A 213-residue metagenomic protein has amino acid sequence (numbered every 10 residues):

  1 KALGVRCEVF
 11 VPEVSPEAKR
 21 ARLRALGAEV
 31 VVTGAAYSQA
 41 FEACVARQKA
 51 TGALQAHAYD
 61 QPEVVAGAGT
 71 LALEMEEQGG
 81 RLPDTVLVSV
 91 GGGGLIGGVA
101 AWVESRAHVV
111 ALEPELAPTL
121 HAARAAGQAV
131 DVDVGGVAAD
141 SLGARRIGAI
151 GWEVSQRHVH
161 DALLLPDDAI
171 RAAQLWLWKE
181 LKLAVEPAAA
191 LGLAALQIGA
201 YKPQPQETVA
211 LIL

Functional and structural regions predicted by a protein language model:
K1-L3, D60-R157, I198-G199, P203-L213: Glycine-rich phosphate/pyrophosphate-binding loop at beta-loop-alpha junctions
K1-R47, L120-V132, G151: Active-site-proximal loop->helix
S15, Y37-A40, V64, A68 (+2 more regions): Conserved donor sugar-nucleotide recognition element shared by glycan-biosynthetic enzymes
L26, Q55-Y59, G135: Short beta-strands and strand-loop turn motifs
A46-Q48, M75-E76: N-terminal small/polar loop signature for handling phosphorylated ligands or for N-terminal nucleophile
A53-L54, D84, H160: Conserved acidic residues
G148-Q206: Active-site-adjacent helical/loop segments in soluble small-molecule enzymes
